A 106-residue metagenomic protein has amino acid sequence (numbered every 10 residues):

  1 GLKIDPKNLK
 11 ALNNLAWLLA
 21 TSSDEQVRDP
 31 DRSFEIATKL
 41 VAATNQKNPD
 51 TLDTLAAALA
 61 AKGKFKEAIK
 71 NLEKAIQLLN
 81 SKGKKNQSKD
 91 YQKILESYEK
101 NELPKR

Functional and structural regions predicted by a protein language model:
G1, L18-L19: Amphipathic alpha-helical segments that mediate coupling or scaffolding at interfaces
I4: Non-catalytic, largely sequence-independent nucleic-acid-binding elements associated with nucleic-acid processing
K10-W17, D50-A57: Conserved alpha-helical positions within TPR/SEL1-like repeat arrays
N14-W17, R28, E35-I36: Flexible, glycine-rich surface segments
T21-D31, K39-P49, T54, A61-K62 (+2 more regions): Terminal, low-structured helical/coil segments at or just beyond the last alpha-helical repeat
